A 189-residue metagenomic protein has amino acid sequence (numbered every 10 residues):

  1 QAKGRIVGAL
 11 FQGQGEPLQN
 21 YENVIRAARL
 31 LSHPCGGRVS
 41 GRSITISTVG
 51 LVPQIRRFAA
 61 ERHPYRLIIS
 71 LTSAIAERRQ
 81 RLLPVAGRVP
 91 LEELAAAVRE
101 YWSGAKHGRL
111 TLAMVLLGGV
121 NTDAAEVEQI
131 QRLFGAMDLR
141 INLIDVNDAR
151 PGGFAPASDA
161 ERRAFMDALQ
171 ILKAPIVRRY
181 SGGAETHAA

Functional and structural regions predicted by a protein language model:
A2-L172, V177: Conserved AdoMet/S-adenosylmethionine-binding subsite of the radical SAM
Y180: Short Cys/His-rich "knuckle" micro-motifs
G183-A189: Radical SAM enzyme core and accessory elements
